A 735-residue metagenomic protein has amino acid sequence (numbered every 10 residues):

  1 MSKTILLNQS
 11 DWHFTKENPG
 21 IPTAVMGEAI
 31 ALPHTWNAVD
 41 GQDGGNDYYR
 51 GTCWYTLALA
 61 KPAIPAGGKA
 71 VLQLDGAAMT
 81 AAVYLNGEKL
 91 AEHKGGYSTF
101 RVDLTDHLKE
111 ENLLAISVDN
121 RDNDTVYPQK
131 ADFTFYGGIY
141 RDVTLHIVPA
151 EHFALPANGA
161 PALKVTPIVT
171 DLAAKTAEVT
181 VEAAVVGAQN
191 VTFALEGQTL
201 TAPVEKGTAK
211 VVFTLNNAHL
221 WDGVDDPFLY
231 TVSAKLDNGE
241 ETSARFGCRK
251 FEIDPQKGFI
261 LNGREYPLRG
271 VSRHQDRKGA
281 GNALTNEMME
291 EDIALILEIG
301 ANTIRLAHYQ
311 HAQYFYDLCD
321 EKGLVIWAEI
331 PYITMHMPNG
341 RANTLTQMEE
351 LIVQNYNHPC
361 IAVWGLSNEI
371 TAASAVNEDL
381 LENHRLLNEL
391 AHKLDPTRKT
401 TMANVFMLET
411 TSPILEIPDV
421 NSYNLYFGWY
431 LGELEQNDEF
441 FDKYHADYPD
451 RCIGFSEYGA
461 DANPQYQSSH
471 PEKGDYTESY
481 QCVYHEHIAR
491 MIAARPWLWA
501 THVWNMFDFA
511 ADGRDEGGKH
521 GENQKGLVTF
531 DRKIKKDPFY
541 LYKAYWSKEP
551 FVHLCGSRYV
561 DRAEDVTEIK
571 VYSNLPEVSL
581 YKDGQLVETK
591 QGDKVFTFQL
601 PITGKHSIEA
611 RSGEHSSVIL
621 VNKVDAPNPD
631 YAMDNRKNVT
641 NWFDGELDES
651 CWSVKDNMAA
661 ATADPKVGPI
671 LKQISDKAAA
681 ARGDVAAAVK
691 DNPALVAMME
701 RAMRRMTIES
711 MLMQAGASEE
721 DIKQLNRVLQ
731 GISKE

Functional and structural regions predicted by a protein language model:
M1-L306, L318, G323-I326, Q347-E350 (+6 more regions): Secreted/periplasmic carbohydrate-active enzymes, especially glycoside hydrolases
A66, V148-K175, D237, E516-K519 (+2 more regions): Intrinsically disordered, low-complexity coil segments
A77-A150, P471-A544, I674-S675: Long, contiguous interaction/targeting segments characteristic of exported/extracellular or secretory-pathway proteins
T180, I293-I296, T303-I534, P538-Y545 (+2 more regions): Substrate-binding/catalytic cleft of secreted carbohydrate-active enzymes, primarily glycoside hydrolases
F539, A544-S547, K582-D583, L600 (+2 more regions): In a subset of proteins, long, contiguous C-terminal domains/tails are tracked
W642-K734: Compact, charge-rich alpha-helical regulatory domains located at protein termini
